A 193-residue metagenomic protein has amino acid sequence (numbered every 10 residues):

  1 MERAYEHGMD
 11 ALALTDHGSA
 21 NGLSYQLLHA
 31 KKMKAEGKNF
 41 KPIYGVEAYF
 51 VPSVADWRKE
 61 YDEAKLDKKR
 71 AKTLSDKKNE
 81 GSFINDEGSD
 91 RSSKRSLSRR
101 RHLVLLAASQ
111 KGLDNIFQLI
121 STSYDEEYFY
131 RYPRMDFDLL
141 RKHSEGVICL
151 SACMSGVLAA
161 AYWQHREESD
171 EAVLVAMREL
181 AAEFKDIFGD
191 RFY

Functional and structural regions predicted by a protein language model:
M1-Y193: Phosphodiester-processing cores and adjacent nucleic acid-binding clamps
